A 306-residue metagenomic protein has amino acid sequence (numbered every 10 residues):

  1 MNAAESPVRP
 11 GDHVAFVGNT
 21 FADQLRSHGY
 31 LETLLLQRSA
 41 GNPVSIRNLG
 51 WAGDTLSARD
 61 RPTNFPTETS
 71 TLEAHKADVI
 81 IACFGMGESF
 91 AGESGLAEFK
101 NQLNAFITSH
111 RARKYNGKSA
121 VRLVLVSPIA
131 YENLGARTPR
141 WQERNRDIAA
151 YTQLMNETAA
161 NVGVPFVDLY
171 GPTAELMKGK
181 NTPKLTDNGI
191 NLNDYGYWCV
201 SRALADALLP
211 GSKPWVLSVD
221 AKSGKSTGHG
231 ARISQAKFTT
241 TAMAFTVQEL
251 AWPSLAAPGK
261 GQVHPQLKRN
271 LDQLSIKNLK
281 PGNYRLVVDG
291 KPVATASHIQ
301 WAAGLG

Functional and structural regions predicted by a protein language model:
E5-T108, Y115-R122, S127-P139, H229 (+3 more regions): Conserved SGNH/GDSL esterase-like catalytic core that processes O-acyl groups on lipids and polysaccharides
R9, R26, K184, N188-G306: Conserved catalytic region of serine esterases and O-acyltransferases that act on ester linkages in lipids
E93-N104, N145, A149, D194 (+1 more regions): Non-membrane alpha-helical structural segments and their capping/turn regions in soluble enzymes
S109-V121, L154-F166, A207: A structural motif corresponding to the C-terminal end of an alpha-helix and its immediate exit/capping segment
N133-L169, V263-N278: Substrate-gating cap/lid alpha-helix
T138-W141, N181-G189: Flexible glycine/proline-enriched surface loops and loop-helix/loop-strand junctions
P172-K178: Flexible glycine/proline-rich, aromatic-decorated loop/lid segments
